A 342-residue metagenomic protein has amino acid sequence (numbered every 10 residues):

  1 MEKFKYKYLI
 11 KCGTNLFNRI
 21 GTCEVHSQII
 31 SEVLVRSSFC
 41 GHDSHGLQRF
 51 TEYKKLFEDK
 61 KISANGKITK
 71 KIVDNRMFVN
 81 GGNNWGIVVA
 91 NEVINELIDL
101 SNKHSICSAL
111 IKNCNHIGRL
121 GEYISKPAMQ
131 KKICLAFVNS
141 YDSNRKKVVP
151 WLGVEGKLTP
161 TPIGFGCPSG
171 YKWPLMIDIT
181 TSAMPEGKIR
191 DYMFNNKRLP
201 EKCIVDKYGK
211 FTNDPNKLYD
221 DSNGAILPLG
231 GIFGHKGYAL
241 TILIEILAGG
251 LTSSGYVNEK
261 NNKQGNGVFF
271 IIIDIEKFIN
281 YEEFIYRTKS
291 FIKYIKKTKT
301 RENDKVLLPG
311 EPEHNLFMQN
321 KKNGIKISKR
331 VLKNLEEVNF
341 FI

Functional and structural regions predicted by a protein language model:
M1-F4, C12-I29, V35, D43-K61 (+3 more regions): Acidic, glycine/proline-rich low-complexity segments that act as flexible tails and inter-domain linkers
F4, L9, R19, I246 (+1 more regions): Catalytic-core signal marking the mid-to-C-terminal active-site face
G46-I98: Active-site cofactor/substrate anionic-group-binding motifs, chiefly glycine- and Lys/Arg-rich phosphate-binding loops
M77-G170, I179: A generic, well-ordered mixed alpha/beta core segment in the N-terminal half of proteins
K131-K147, I244-N262: Glycine-rich phosphate/pyrophosphate-binding loops and their adjacent beta-strand/loop elements at enzyme active sites
S143-L218: Phosphate/diphosphate-binding glycine-rich loops and adjacent basic-rich segments that engage nucleotide
F194-N258: Secondary-shell segments that build the walls of catalytic and ion/ligand-binding clefts
